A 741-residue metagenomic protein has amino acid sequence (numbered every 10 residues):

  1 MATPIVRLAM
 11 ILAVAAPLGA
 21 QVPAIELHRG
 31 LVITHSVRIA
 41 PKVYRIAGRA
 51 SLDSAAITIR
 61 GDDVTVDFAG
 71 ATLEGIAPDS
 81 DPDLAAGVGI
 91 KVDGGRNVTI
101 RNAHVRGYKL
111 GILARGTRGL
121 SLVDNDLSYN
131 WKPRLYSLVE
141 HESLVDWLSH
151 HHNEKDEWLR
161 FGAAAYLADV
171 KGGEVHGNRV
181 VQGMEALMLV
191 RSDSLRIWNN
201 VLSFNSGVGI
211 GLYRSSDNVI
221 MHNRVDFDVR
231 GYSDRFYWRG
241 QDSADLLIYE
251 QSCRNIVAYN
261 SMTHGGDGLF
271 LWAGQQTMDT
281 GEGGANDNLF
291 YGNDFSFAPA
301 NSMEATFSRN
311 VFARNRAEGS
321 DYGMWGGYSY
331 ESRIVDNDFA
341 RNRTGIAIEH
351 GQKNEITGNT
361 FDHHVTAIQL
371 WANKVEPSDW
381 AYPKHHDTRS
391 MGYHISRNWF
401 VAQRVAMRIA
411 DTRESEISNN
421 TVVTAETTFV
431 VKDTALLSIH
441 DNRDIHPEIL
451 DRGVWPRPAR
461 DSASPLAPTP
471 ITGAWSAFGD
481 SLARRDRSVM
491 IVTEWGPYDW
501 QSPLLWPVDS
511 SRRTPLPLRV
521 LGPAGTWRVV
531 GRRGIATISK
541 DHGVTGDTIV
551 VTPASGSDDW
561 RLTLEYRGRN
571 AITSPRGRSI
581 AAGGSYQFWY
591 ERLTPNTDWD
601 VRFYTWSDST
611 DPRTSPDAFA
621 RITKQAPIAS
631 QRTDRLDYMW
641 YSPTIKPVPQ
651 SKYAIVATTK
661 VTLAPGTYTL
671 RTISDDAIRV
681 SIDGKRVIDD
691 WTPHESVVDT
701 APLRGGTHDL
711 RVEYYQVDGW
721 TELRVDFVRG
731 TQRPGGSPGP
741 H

Functional and structural regions predicted by a protein language model:
R7-P17: Bacterial N-terminal signal peptides
L18-A20, A24: Boundary at the C-terminal end of the N-terminal hydrophobic targeting segment
E26-V32, R49, S54-I59, L113-G116 (+6 more regions): Short, T/G/N/S-enriched strand-turn elements that build extracellular solenoid repeat scaffolds
R29-T34, I46-T65, G75-T99, G107-R118 (+1 more regions): Extracellular beta-strand-rich solenoid/capping regions of secreted or surface-exposed proteins that bind or remodel
G48-A50, T72-V92, S121-A168, E174-G177 (+15 more regions): Acidic/polar low-complexity surface segments
S464-W599, F603-T605, S615: Long, low-hydrophobicity ectodomains and other hydrophilic envelope-associated domains
A582-T669, I673-H741: Extracellular/secretory pathway-exposed regions associated with glycan biology
